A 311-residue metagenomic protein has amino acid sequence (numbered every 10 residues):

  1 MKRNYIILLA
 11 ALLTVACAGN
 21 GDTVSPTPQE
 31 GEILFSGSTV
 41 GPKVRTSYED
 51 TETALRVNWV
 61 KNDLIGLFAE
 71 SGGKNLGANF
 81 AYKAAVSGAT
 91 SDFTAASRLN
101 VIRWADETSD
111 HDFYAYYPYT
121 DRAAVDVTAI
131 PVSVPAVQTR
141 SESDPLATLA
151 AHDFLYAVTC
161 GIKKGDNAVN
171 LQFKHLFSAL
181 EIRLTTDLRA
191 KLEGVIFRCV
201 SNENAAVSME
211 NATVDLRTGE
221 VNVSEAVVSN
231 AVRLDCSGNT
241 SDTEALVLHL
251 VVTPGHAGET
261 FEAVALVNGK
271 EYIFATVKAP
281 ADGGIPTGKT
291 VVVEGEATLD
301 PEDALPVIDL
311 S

Functional and structural regions predicted by a protein language model:
K2-I6, C17-S311: Sec-type signal peptide cleavage vicinity
A11-C17: Hydrophobic h-region of N-terminal signal peptides that target proteins for export in Gram-negative bacteria
